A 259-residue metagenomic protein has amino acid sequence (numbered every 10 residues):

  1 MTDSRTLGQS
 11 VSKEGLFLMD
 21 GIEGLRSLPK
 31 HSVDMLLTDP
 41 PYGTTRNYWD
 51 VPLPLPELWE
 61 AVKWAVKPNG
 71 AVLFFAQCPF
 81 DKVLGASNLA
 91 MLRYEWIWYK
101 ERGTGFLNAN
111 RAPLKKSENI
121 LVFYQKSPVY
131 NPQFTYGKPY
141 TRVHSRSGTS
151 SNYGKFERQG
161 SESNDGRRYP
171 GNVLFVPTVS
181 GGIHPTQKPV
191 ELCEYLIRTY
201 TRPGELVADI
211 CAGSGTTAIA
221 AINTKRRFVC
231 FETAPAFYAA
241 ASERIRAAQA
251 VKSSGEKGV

Functional and structural regions predicted by a protein language model:
M1-C230, A234-A239: Core catalytic lobe of class I
D3-V11, S242-E256: Short, conserved SAM-binding/catalytic segment of Class I S-adenosyl-L-methionine-dependent methyltransferases
Q133-G137, S253-V259: Short, flexible loop/turn segments with low-complexity composition
